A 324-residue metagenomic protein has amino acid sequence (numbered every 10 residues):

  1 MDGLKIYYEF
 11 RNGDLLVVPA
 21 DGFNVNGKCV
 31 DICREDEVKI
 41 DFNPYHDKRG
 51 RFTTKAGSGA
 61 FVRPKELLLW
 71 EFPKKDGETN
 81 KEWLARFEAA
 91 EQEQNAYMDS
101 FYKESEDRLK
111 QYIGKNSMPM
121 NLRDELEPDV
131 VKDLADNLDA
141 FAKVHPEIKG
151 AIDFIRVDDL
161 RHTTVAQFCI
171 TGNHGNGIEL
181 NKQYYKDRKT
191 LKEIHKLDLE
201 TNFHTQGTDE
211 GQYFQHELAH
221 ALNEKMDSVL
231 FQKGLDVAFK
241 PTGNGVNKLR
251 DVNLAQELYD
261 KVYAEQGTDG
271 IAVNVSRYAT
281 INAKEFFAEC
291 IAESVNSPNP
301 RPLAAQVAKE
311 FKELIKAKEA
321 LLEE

Functional and structural regions predicted by a protein language model:
G3-K132, D136, E323-E324: Low-complexity, glycine/serine/proline-rich disordered segments that function as export/translocation leaders
D36, N80, Q94-E324: Active-site-flanking segments in enzyme catalytic domains
